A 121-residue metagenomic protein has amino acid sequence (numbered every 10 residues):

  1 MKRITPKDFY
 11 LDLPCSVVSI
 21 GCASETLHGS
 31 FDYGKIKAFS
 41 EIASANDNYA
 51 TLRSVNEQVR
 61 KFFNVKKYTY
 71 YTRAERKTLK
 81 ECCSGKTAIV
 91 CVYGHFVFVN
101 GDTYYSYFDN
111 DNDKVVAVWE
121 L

Functional and structural regions predicted by a protein language model:
M1, E120-L121: Short intrinsically disordered terminal tails
M1-N48: Active-site nucleophile-adjacent alpha helix/oxyanion-hole segment immediately C-terminal to the catalytic cysteine
L11-L13, L27, L52, L79 (+1 more regions): Generic detector of leucine side chains in alpha-helical contexts
S19, V116-W119: N-terminal non-cleavable signal-anchor helices
E41-G94, N100-A117: Conserved active-site-adjacent core of cysteine acyl-enzyme catalytic domains
